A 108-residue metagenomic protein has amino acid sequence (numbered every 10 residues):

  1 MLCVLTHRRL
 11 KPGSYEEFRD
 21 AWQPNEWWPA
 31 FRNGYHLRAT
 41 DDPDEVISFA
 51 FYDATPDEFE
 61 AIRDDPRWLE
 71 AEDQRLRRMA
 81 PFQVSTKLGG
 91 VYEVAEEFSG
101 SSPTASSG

Functional and structural regions predicted by a protein language model:
M1, W28-P29, P43-D44: Coil-to-beta-strand transition motifs
L2-R8, I47-F49: Active-site-flanking beta-strand signature of metal-NTP-handling nucleotidyl enzymes and homologous cyclase-like
T6, H36-L37: Short beta-strand segments that buttress and anchor functional surface loops
H7-R19: Short, surface-exposed ligand-recognition loops at beta-strand->loop->(often short) alpha-helix junctions that present
L10-P12, Y52-A54, E93-E96: Non-catalytic surface loops within mature trypsin-like serine protease
Q23-Y35, F51-L88: An amphipathic, aromatic/His-enriched active-site/gating alpha helix that lines ligand/cofactor pockets
L37-P43: A short beta-turn/loop motif at secondary-structure boundaries
G90-G108: Acidic/histidine-enriched, glycine/proline-rich intrinsically disordered or flexible terminal extensions
